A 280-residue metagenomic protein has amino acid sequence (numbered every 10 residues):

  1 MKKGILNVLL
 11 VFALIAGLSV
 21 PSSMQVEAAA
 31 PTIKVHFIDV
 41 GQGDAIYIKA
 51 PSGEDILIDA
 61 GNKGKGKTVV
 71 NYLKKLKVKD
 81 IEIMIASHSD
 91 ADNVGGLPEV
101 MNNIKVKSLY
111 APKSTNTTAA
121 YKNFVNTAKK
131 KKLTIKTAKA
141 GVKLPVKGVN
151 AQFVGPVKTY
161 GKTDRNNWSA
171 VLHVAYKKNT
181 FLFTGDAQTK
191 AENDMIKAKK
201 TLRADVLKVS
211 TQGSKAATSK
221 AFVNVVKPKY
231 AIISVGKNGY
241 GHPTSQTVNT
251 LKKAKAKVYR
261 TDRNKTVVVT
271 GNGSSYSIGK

Functional and structural regions predicted by a protein language model:
K2-K280: Non-globular, low-confidence helical/coil segments that flank catalytic cores
